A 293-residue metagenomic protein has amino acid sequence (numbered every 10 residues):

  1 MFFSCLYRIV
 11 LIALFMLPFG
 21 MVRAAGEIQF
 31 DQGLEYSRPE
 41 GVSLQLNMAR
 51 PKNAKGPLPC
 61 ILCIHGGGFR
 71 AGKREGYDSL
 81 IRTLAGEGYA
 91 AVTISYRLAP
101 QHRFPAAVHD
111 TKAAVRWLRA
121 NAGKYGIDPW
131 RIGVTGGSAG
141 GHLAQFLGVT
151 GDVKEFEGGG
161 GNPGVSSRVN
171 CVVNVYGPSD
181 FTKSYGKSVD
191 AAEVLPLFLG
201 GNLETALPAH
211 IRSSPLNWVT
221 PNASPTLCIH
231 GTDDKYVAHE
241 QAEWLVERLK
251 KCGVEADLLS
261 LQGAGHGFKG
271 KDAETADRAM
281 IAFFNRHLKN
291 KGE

Functional and structural regions predicted by a protein language model:
M1-L11: Bacterial N-terminal signal peptides that target proteins for export
C5-L6, M21, G253: Compositionally biased regions
I9-G20: Bacterial N-terminal signal peptides
A25-E293: Alpha/beta-hydrolase superfamily serine-hydrolase fold, recognizing
